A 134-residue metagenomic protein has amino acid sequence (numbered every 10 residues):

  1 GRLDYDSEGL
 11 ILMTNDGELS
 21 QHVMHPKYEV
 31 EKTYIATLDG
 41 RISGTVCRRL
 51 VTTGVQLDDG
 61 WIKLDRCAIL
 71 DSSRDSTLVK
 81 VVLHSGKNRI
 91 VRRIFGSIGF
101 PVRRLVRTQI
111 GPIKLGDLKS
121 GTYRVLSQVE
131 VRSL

Functional and structural regions predicted by a protein language model:
G1-L134: Basic, flexible Lys/Arg- and Gly-enriched helix-loop patches that mediate nucleic-acid binding at interfaces with rRNA
